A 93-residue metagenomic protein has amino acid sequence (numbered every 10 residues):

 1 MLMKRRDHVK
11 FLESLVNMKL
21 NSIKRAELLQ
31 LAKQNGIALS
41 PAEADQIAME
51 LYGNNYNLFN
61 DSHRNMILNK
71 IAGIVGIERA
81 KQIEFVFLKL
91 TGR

Functional and structural regions predicted by a protein language model:
M1-N17: Intrinsically disordered, low-complexity linker/tail regions enriched in Pro/Ser/Thr and polar/acidic residues
L12-P41, D45: N-terminal acidic leader/helix
E13, P41, N54, L58-S62: Protein-protein interaction and targeting regions used for scaffolding, dimerization, and localization
L31, I47-E50, V86-K89: Short acidic/histidine-centered micro-motifs embedded in hydrophobic/aromatic stretches that mark compact functional
G36, Y52-F59, V75, R79: Short alpha-helix boundary/capping elements
I47-Y56, L68-N69: Amphipathic alpha-helical segments that form the core helices of the histone-fold
D61-G92: Long, compositionally biased
